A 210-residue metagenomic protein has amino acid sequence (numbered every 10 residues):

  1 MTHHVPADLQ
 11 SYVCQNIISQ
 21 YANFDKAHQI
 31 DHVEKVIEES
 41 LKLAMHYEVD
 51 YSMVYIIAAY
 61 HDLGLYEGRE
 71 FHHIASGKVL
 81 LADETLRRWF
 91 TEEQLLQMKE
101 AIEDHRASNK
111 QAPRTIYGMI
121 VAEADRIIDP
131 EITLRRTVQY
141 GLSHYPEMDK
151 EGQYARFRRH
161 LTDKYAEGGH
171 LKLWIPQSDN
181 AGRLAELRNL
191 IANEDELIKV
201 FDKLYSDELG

Functional and structural regions predicted by a protein language model:
M1-S19: Short alpha-helical hairpin
H3-H4, A22-V49, Y60, N109-G210: Divalent metal-dependent phosphate-bond-processing catalytic cores, especially two-metal-ion Mg2+/Mn2+ enzymes that act
I30, E34-I37, Y55, E92-E103: Short, well-structured alpha-helical segments
V36-I37, F71-R87: An active-site-proximal "capping" alpha-helix that borders the catalytic cofactor pocket
Y51-G68, H72-S76, Q97-R106: His-Asp-centered metal-binding catalytic motifs of divalent-metal-dependent phosphohydrolases/nucleases
L86-F90, S108-A112: Short helix-to-loop capping/linker segments positioned immediately adjacent to catalytic or ligand/cofactor-binding
